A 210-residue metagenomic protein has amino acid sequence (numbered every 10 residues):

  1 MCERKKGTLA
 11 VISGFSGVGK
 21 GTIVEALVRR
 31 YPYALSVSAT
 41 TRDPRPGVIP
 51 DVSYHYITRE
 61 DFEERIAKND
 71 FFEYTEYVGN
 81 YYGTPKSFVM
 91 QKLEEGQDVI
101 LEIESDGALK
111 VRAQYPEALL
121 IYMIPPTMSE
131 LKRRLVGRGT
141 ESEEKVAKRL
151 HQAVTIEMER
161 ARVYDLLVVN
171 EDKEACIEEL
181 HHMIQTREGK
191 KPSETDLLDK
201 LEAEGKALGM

Functional and structural regions predicted by a protein language model:
M1-L9: Extreme N-terminal, non-catalytic leader segments that precede Walker-type/kinase nucleotide-binding cores
S13-F15: P-loop (Walker A) phosphate-binding loop of NTP-binding proteins
V18: ATP-binding Walker
G21: Walker A/P-loop
V28-S38: Post-Walker A helix-loop "phosphate-sensing" segment adjacent to the P-loop in P-loop NTPases
T40-V99, D106: ATP-dependent small-molecule kinase phosphotransfer cores that center on conserved nucleotide phosphate-binding segments
V99-E104, A113-G137, V169-N170: Conserved phosphate-donor/acceptor-positioning beta-strand/loop module used by diverse small-molecule
T140-M210: Small-molecule kinase domains that catalyze NTP-dependent phosphoryl transfer to phosphate-bearing small molecules
